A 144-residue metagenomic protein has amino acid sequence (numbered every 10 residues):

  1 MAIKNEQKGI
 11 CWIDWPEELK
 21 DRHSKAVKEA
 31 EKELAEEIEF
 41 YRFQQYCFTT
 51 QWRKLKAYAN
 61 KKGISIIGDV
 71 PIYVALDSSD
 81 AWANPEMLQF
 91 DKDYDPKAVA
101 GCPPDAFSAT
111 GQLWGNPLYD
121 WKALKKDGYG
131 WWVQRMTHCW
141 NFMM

Functional and structural regions predicted by a protein language model:
M1-R53, Y73-M144: Alpha-amylase-like alpha-glycosidases and glucanotransferases acting on alpha-linked glucans and related
N60: Anion (oxyanion) recognition and catalysis
I66-G68: Hydrophobic faces of well-ordered beta-strands that scaffold small-molecule active sites in alpha/beta enzyme cores
